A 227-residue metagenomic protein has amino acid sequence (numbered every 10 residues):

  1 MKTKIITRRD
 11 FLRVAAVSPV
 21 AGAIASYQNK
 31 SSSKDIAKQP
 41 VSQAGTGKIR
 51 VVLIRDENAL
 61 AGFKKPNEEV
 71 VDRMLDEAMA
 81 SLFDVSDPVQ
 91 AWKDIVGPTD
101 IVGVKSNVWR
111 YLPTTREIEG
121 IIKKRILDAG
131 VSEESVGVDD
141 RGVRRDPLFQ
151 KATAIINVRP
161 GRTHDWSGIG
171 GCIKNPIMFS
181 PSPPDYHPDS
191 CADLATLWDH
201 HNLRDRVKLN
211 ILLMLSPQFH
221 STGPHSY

Functional and structural regions predicted by a protein language model:
M1-Y227: N-terminal and secondary-structure boundary signal
